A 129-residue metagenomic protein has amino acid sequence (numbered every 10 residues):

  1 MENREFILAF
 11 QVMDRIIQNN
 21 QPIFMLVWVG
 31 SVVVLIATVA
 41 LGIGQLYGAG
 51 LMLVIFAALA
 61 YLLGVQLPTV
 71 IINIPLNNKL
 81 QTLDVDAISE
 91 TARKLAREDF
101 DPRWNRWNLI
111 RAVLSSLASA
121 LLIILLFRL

Functional and structural regions predicted by a protein language model:
M1-V29, Q81-D101: Interfacial loop at the N-terminal end of multi-pass membrane proteins
F10-D14, S31-Q45, P68, I72: Membrane-helix exit/interface motif
V27-V39, A112-S119: Core segments of transmembrane alpha-helices that mediate helix-helix packing or line hydrophobic substrate/ligand
A40-G64: Interfacial segments of alpha-helical transmembrane regions
I43-G50, I74, N78, F127: Transmembrane helix-loop junctions in multipass membrane proteins, especially transporters and channels
A60-V85: Inner-leaflet juxtamembrane helices
D99-S116: Hydrophobic alpha-helical transmembrane segments
I123-L129: Juxtamembrane boundary at the C-terminal end of a transmembrane helix
